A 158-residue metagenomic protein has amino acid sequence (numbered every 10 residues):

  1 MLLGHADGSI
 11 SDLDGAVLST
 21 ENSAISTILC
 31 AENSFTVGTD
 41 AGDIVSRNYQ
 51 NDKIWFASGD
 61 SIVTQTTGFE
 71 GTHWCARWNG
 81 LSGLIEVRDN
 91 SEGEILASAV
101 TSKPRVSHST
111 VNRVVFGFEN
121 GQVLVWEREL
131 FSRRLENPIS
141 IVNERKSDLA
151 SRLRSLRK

Functional and structural regions predicted by a protein language model:
L2-G4, T36-G38, W74-N79, V115-G117: Conserved beta-strand element within WD40/beta-propeller blades
D7, D14, E32, A41 (+4 more regions): Residue-level signal for tight coil/turn positions that link beta-strands
D7-I10, D40-I44, G80-I85, R113 (+1 more regions): Loop/turn residues immediately N-terminal
D14, R47-N48, E86-S91, W126-R128: Structural recognition of the beta-propeller blade-terminating site
D14-T20, N51-A57, G93-A99: A short beta-strand motif characteristic of beta-propeller blades
N22-N33, G59-T72, T101-N112, E144-S151: Repeated scaffold domains used in trafficking and secretory/extracellular systems, primarily beta-propellers
D60, L81-G83, V87, E94-T101: Structured C-terminal portions of repeat-based eukaryotic scaffold domains
R105-K158: Blade-level signature of beta-propeller repeat domains, shared across WD40, Kelch, NHL, RCC1 and BNR/Asp-box propellers
